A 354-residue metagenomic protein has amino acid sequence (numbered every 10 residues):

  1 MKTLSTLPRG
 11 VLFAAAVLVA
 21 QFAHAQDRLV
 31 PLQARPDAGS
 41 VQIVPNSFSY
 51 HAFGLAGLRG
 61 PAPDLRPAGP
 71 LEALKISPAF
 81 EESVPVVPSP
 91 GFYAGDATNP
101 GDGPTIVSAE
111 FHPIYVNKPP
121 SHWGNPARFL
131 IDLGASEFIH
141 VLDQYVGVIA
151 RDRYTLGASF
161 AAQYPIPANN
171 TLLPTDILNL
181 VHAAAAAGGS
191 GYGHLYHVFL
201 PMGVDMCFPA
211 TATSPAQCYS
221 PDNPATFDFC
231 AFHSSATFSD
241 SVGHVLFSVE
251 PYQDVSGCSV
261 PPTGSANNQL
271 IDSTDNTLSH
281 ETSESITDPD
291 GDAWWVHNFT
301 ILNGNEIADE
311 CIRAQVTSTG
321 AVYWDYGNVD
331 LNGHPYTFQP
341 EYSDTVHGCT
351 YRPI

Functional and structural regions predicted by a protein language model:
K2-V11: Bacterial N-terminal signal peptides that target proteins for export
A25-A97, Y115-V116, N125, G134-I149: N-terminal zymogen propeptides
E110, P119-Y164: Active-site-surrounding "flap" and adjacent substrate/cofactor-binding loops of secreted or lumenal enzymes, prototyped
N117-S121, M202-C207, Y252-G257, E281-E284 (+1 more regions): Solvent-exposed loop/turn segments at secondary-structure junctions within structured extracellular/periplasmic domains
R151-S235: Active-site-proximal segments of metallohydrolase catalytic domains
P215, Y219-D272, D288-I354: Metalloprotease/metallohydrolase-associated module, dominated by Zn2+-dependent proteases
L270-S283: Short alpha-helix carrying the canonical HExxH Zn2+-binding catalytic motif
